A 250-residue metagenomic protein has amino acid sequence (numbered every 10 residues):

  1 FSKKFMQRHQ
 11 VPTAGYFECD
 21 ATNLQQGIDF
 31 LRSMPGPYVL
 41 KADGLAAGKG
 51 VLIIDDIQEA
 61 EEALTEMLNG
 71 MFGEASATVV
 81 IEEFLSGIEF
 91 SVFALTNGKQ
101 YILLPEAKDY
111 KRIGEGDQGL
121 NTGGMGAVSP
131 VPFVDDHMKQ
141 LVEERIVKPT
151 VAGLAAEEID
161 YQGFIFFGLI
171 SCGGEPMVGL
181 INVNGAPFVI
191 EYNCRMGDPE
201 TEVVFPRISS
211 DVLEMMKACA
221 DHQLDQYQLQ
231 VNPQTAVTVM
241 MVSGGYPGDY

Functional and structural regions predicted by a protein language model:
F1-S33, P37-V39, L45: Conserved N-proximal alpha/beta basic substrate-recognition cap immediately N-terminal to, or forming the N-lobe
S2-K3, G27, A60, T122 (+2 more regions): A general structural signal for well-ordered alpha-helical segments in protein cores
Q25-G27, E59-E62, Y246-Y250: Short, conserved charged micro-motifs
P35-D55, V204: Conserved anion/nucleotide-ligand pocket segment
L40-D43, E82-E83, L229-Q230: Short beta-strand
K41, G123, V239: Residue-level signal for inorganic ion chemistry
G50-T201: Internal nucleotide-binding/catalytic subdomain
E143-F164, N193-Y250: Active-site "cap" helix and flanking loop/linker of ATP-utilizing ligase/carboxylase catalytic domains
